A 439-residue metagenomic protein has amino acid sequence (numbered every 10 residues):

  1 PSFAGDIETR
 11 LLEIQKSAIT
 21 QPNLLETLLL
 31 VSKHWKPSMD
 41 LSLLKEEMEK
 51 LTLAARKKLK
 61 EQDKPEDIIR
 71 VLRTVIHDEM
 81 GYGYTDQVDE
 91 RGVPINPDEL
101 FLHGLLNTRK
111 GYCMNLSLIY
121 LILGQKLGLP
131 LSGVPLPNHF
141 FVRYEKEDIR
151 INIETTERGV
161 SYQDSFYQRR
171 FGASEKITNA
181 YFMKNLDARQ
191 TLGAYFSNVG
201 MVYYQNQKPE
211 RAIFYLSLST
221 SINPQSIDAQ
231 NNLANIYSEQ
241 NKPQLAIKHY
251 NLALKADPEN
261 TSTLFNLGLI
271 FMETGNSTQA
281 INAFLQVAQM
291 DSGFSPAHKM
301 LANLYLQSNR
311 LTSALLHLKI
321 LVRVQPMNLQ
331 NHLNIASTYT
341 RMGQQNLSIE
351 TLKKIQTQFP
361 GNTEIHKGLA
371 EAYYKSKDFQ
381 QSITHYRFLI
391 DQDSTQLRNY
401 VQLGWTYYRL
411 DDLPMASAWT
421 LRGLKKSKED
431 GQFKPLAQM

Functional and structural regions predicted by a protein language model:
L41-H103: Secondary-structure boundary elements
V93-Q230, E239-Q240, L245-K248, L252-A256 (+1 more regions): Long, contiguous interaction/recruitment modules in multidomain scaffold/adaptor proteins
G193, I227-D228, T261-S262, S295-P296 (+4 more regions): Helix-start (N-cap) detector for alpha-helical repeat units in TPR-like alpha-solenoids, especially tetratricopeptide
N198, N232, N266, M300 (+4 more regions): Canonical tetratricopeptide repeat
M201, N235, L269, N303 (+4 more regions): Residue-level recognition of tetratricopeptide repeat
Y204, S238, F265, M272 (+5 more regions): Position-specific recognition of the canonical hydrophobic site in helix A of tetratricopeptide repeat
S219, L252-A253, Q286-V287, I320-L321 (+3 more regions): Canonical positions in the second alpha-helix
